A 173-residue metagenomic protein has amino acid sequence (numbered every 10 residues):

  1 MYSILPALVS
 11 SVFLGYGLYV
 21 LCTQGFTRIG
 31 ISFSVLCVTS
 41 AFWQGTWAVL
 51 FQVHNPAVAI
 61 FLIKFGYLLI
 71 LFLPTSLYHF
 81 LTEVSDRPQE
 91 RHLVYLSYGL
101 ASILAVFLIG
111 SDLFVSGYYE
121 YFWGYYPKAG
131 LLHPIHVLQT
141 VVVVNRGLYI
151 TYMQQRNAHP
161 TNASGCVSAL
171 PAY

Functional and structural regions predicted by a protein language model:
M1-L14, Q24-R146, L170-Y173: Individual alpha-helical transmembrane segments in multi-pass integral membrane proteins
L18-G25, T82-D86, Y152-H159: Structural signal for the C-terminal ends of transmembrane alpha-helices and the immediately following loop
V144-Q154: Hydrophobic, aromatic-rich transmembrane alpha-helices and their immediate juxtamembrane boundary segments
M153-Y173: Membrane-helix boundary/juxtamembrane motif in polytopic membrane proteins
